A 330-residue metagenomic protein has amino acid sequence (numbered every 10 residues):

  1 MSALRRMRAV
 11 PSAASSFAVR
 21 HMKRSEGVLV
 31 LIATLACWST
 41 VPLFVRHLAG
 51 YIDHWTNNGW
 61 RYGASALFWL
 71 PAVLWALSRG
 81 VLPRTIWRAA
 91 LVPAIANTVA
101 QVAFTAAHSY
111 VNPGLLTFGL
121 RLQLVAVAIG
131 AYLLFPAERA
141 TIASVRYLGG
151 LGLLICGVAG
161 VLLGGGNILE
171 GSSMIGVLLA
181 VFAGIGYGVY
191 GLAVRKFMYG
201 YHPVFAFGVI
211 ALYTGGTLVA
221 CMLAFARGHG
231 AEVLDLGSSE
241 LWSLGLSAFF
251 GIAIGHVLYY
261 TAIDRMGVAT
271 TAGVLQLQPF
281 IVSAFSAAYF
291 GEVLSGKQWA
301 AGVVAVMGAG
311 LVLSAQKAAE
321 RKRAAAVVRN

Functional and structural regions predicted by a protein language model:
S2-G59, V92-A106, I155-C156, L169-K196 (+2 more regions): Glycine-/small-residue-enriched transmembrane alpha-helix faces in small-molecule transporters and effluxers
L4-M7, L29, Y62, A137-E138 (+3 more regions): C-terminal-most transmembrane helix of multi-pass membrane proteins
F17, L43, H47, Y51 (+5 more regions): Membrane-interface helix-cap regions at the ends of transmembrane helices in multi-pass membrane proteins
S25-A33, W55-A72, R88, A126 (+6 more regions): Hydrophobic alpha-helical transmembrane segments of multi-pass integral membrane proteins, especially transporters
C37, P42, V73-L120, C156-G160 (+1 more regions): Specific transmembrane alpha-helical segments of multi-pass solute transporters/efflux pumps, especially DMT/EamA
L48, N57, A107, L120 (+7 more regions): Hydrophobic/aromatic residues within transmembrane alpha-helices of multi-pass small-molecule transporters
T56-L67, T105-I142, A183, V268-A287: Specific alpha-helical transmembrane segments that line the substrate/conduction pathway and gating interfaces
W69, L91, L122, A128-Y132 (+4 more regions): Hydrophobic transmembrane alpha-helices of multi-pass small-molecule transport proteins
